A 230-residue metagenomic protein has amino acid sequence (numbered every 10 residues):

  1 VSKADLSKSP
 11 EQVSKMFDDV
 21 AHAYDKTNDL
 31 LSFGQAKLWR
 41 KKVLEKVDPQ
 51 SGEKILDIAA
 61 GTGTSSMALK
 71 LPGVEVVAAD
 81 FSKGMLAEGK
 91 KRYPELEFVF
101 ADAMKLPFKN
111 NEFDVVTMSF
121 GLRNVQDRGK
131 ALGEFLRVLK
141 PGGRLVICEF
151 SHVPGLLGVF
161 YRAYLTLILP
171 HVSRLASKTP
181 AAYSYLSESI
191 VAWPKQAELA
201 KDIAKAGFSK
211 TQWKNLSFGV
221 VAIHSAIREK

Functional and structural regions predicted by a protein language model:
V1-A23, L165, A176: N-terminal, positively charged/glycine-rich alpha-helical extensions of SAM-dependent methyltransferases
E11, C148, H152-D202, Q212: C-terminal alpha-helical "lid/dimerization" subdomain adjacent to the S-adenosyl-L-methionine
F33-S51: Conserved alpha-helix/loop element of class I SAM-dependent methyltransferases that forms part of the SAM/SAH-binding
K54-K105: Class I SAM-dependent methyltransferase SAM/SAH-binding core
M104-V115: A short acidic, Gly/Pro-enriched loop at the edge of an enzyme's catalytic core that lines a small-molecule cofactor
D114-R128: A short SAM/SAH-binding and catalytic strip from SAM-dependent methyltransferases
G129-R144: A short glycine-rich, Lys/Arg-flanked "PGG" loop and its adjoining helix->strand segment in the class I
A200, S209-K230: Core SAM-dependent methyltransferase catalytic element
